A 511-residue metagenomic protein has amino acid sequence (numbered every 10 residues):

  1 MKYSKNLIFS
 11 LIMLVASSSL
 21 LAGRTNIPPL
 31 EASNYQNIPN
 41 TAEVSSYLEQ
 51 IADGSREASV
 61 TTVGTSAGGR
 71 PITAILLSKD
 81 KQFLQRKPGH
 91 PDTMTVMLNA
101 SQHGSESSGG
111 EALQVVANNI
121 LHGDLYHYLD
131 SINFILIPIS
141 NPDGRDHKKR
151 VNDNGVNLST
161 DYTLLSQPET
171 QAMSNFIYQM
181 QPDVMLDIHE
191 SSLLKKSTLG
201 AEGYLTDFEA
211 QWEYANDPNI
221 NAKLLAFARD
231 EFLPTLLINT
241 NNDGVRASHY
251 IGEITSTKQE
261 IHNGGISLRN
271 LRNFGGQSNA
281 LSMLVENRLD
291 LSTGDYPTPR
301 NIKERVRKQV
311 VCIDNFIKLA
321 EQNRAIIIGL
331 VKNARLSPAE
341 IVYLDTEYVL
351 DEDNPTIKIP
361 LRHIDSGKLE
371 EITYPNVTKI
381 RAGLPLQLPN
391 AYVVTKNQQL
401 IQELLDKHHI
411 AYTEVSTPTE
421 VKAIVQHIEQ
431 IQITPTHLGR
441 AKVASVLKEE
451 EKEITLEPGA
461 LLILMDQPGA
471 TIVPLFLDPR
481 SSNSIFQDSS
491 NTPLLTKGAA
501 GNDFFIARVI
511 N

Functional and structural regions predicted by a protein language model:
K2-N6, L20-N511: Structured catalytic-domain cores with a bias toward divalent-metal coordination
N6-L14: Sec-dependent N-terminal signal peptides
A16-S18: N-terminal signal peptide c-region/cleavage motif recognized by signal peptidases
